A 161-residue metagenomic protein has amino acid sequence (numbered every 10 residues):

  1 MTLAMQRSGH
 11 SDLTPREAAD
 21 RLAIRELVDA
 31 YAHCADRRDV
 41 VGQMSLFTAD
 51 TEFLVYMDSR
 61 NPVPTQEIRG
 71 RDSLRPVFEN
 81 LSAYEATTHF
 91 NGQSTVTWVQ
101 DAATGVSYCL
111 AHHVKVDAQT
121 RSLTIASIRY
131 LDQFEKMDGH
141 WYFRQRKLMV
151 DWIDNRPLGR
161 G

Functional and structural regions predicted by a protein language model:
M1-A49: Short, low-complexity N-terminal intrinsically disordered segments enriched in polar/charged residues
T2-D12, S82-G161: A beta-strand edge to alpha-helix "cap/lid" segment located at domain peripheries
H10, R21-L22, F53, R75 (+1 more regions): Generic signal for short, ordered secondary-structure residues within or immediately flanking folded domains
T14, A18, P64-I68, R121: Charge-dense, low-complexity intrinsically disordered segments
A18, L22, D72, W141-F143: Short alpha-helical segments used as structural interaction elements across diverse proteins
D20, I24, D36, E67 (+2 more regions): Aromatic-acidic/polar surface patches that form glycan- and anion
V40-L110: A solvent-exposed, acidic/Ser-Thr-rich amphipathic alpha-helical stretch
